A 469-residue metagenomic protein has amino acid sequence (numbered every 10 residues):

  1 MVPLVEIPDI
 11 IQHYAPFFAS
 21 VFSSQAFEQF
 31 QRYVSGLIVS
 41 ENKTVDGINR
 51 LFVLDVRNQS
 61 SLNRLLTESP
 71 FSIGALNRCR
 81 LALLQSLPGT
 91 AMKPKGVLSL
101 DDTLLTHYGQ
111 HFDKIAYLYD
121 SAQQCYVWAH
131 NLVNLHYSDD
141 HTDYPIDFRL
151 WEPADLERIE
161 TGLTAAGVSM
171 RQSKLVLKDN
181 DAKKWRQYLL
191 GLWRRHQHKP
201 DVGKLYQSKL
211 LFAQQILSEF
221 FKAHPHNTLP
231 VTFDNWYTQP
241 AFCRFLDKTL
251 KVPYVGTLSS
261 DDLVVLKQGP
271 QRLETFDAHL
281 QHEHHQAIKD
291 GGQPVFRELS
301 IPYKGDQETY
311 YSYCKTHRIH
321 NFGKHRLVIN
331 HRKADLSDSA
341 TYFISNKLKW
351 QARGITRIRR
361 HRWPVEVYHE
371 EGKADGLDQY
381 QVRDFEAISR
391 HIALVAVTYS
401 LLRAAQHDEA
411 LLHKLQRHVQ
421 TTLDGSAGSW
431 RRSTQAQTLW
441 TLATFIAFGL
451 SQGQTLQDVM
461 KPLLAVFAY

Functional and structural regions predicted by a protein language model:
M1-E28, L37, E152, E157-I159 (+9 more regions): A short, flexible helix-boundary coil/loop motif
V21-A26, S40-Q110, I115-Y117, E219 (+5 more regions): Electropositive nucleic-acid engagement tracts
Q31-Y33, I38, L336-R362: Extended, non-catalytic structural segments that build the interaction scaffolds of large macromolecular assemblies
V34, L65-D179, T316: Active-site-proximal, Lys/Arg-enriched surface segment that forms a nucleic-acid-binding/basic interface patch
N42-K43, D139-P145, L401-L412: Short helix-capping/linker segments at secondary-structure and domain boundaries
I48-N49, P94-Y108, L135, P230-Y237 (+4 more regions): Short, conserved catalytic/metal-binding motifs centered on acidic residues
L100-L104, H284-G291, A352-R383: Short amphipathic alpha-helical "interface-anchor" segments enriched in bulky aromatics
L177-P270, E274: Domain-level cores of phosphate- or acyl-group-handling catalytic modules
